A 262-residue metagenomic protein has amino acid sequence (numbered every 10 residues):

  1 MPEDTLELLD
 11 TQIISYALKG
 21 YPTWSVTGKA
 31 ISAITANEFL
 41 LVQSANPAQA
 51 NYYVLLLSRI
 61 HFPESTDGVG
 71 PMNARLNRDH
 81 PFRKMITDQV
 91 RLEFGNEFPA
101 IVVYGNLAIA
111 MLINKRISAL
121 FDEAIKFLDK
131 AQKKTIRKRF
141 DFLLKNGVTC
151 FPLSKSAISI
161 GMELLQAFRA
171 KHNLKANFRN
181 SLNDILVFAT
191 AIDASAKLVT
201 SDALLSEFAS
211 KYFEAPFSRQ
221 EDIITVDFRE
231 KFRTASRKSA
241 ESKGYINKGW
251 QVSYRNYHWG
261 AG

Functional and structural regions predicted by a protein language model:
M1-R116, D129-K134, R139, K243-G262: Short, well-structured N-terminal submotif of metal-dependent ribonuclease cores
L9, I31, P152, L182 (+1 more regions): Short beta-strand scaffold positions
T11, I158, M162, N180-I185 (+1 more regions): Conserved glycosyltransferase catalytic-site signature
I13-I14, T35, A157, V187 (+1 more regions): Alpha-helix capping/helix-boundary segments
K29, V148-F151, I223-T225: Conserved beta-strand scaffold positions in the cores of enzyme catalytic domains, especially in NTP/NDP-utilizing
L112-S159: Alpha-helix-centered segments that form part of catalytic cores
A170-N180: Short helix/loop segment immediately N-terminal to the Walker
F188-G262: Acidic, PIN/NYN-like endoribonuclease modules and their adjacent C-terminal/linker elements
